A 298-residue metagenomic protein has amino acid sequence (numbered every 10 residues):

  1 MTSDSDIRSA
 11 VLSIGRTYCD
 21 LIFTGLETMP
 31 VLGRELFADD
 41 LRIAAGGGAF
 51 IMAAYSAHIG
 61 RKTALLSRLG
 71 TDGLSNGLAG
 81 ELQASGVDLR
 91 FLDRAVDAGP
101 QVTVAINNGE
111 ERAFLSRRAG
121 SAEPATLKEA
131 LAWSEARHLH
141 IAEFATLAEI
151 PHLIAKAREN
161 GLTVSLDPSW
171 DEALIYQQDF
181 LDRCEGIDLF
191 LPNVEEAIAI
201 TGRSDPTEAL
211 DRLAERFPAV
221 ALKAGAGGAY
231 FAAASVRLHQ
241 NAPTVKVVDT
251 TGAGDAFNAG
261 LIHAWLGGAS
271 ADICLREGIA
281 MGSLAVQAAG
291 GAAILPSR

Functional and structural regions predicted by a protein language model:
M1-L66, G73-G80, A84, V247-V248: Glycine-rich phosphate/adenosyl-contacting loop at the front of the ribokinase-like
M1-V11, L21, F37, A173 (+1 more regions): Conserved phosphate-binding/catalytic region of the ribokinase-like
M1-Y18, A79-R94, N107-L238: Ribokinase/PfkB-type carbohydrate-kinase core domain
A38-D39, G46, Q101, I141-A142 (+2 more regions): Thr-Gly-centered strand-to-loop micro-motif
D39-G47, I51, G73, A95 (+6 more regions): Residues at secondary-structure transition points
Y55, E81, K156, G260 (+1 more regions): Rossmann-fold NAD(P)-dependent oxidoreductase module
R68, Q101-G109, Q240: Catalytic-core segment of enzymes that process non-peptidic bonds
